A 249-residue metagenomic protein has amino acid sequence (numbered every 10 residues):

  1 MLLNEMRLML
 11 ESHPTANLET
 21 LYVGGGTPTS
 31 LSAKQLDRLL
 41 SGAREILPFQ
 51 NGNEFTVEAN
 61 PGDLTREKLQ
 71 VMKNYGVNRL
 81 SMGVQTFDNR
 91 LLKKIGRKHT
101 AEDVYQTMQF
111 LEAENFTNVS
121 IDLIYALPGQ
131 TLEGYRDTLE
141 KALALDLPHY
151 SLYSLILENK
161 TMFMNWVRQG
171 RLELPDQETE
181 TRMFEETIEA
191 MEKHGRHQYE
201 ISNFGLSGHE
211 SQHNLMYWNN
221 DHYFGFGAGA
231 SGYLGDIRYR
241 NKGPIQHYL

Functional and structural regions predicted by a protein language model:
M1-S12, A16-L249: C-terminal scaffold of the Radical SAM
